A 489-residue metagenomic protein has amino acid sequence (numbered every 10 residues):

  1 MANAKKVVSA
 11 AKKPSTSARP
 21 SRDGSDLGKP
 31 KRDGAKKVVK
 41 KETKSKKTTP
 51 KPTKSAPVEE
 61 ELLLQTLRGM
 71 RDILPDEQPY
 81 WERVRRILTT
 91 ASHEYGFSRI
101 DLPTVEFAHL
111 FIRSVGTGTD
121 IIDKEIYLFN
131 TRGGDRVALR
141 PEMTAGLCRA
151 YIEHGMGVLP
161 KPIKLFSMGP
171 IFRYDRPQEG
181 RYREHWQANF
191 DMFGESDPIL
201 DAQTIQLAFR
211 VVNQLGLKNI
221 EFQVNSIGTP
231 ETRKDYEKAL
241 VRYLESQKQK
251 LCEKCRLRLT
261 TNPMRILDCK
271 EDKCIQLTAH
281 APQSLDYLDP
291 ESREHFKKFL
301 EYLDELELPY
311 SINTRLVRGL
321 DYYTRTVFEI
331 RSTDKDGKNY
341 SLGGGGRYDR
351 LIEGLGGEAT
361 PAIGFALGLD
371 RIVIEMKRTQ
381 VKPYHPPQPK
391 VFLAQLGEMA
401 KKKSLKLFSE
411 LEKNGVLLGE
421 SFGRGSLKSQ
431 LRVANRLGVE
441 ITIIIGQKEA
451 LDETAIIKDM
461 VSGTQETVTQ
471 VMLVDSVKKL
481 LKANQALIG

Functional and structural regions predicted by a protein language model:
A2-K13, K36-G489: TRNA-recognition modules of translation machinery and tRNA-sensing kinases, especially anticodon-binding
A11-K13, S17, S21: Compositionally biased, low-complexity segments
R19-G34: Short Gly/Ser/Thr- and charged-rich N-terminal loops/segments that act as flexible capping/hinge elements
